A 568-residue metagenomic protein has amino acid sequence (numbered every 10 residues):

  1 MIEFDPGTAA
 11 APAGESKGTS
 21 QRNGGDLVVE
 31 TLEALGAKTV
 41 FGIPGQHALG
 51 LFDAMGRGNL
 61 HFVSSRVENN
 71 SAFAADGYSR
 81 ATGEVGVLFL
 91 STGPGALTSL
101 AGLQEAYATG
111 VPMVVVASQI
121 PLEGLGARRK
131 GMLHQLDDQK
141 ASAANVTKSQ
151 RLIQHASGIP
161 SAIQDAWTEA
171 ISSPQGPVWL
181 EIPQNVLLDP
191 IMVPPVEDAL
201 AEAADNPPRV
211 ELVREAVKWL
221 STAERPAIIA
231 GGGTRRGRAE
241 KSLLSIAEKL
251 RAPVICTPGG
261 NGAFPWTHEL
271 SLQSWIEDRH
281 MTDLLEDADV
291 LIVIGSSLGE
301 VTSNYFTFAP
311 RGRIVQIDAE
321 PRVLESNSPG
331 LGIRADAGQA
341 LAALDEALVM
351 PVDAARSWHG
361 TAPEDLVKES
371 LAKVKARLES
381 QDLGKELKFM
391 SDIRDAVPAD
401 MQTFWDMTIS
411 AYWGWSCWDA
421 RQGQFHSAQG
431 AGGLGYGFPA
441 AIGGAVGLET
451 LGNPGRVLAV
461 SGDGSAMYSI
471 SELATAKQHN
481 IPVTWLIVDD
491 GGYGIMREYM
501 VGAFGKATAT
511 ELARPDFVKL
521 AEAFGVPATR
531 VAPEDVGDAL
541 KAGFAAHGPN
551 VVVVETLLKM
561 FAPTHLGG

Functional and structural regions predicted by a protein language model:
I2-A13, Q184-E211, A355: Aromatic-enriched
I2-D5, K38-T39, R80-S91, G95-A117 (+6 more regions): Structural signature of the thiamine diphosphate
I2-G7, Q119-S161, G259-P363: Glycine-rich, acidic loop regions that bind phosphate or pyrophosphate groups
I2-T19, Q154-S157, K218, P310-M407 (+1 more regions): Phosphate/pyrophosphate-binding active-site segments
G25-V29, E33-L35, I43-G56, D365-L451: Active-site diphosphate/adenylate-binding microenvironment
Q46-G124, M281, V290, G295-G299 (+1 more regions): Thiamine diphosphate
L60, R80, G232-I317, A420-L451 (+6 more regions): Glycine-rich, anion-gripping cofactor-binding loops and their flanking helix/strand elements in enzyme active sites
L125-H134, L324-S326, G332-R334, G338-A342 (+1 more regions): Thiamine diphosphate
